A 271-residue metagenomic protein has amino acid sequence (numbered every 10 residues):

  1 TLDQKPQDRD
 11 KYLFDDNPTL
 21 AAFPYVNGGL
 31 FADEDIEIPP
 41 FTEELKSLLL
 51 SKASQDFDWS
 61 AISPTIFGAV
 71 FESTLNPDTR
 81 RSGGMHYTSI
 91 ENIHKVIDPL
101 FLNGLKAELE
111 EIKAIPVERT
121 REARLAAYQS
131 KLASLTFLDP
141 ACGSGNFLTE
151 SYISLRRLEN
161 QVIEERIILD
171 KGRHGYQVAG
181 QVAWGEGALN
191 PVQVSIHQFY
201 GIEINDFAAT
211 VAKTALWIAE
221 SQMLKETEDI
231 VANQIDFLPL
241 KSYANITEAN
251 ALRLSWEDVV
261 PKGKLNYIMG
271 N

Functional and structural regions predicted by a protein language model:
T1-S154, Q198-V211, A215, A249-G270: Preference for the N-terminal adenyl/adenosyl cofactor-binding alpha/beta module
R81-S82, V162, M223-T227: Short, polar/flexible loop-turn hinges at active-site or ligand-entry regions and domain interfaces
K106-T136, Q161-P191, E228-V231: Short helix/loop segment immediately N-terminal to the Walker
S154-V162, V194-I196: Conserved S-adenosyl-L-methionine
H174-G270: SAM-dependent nucleic-acid methyltransferase catalytic core
